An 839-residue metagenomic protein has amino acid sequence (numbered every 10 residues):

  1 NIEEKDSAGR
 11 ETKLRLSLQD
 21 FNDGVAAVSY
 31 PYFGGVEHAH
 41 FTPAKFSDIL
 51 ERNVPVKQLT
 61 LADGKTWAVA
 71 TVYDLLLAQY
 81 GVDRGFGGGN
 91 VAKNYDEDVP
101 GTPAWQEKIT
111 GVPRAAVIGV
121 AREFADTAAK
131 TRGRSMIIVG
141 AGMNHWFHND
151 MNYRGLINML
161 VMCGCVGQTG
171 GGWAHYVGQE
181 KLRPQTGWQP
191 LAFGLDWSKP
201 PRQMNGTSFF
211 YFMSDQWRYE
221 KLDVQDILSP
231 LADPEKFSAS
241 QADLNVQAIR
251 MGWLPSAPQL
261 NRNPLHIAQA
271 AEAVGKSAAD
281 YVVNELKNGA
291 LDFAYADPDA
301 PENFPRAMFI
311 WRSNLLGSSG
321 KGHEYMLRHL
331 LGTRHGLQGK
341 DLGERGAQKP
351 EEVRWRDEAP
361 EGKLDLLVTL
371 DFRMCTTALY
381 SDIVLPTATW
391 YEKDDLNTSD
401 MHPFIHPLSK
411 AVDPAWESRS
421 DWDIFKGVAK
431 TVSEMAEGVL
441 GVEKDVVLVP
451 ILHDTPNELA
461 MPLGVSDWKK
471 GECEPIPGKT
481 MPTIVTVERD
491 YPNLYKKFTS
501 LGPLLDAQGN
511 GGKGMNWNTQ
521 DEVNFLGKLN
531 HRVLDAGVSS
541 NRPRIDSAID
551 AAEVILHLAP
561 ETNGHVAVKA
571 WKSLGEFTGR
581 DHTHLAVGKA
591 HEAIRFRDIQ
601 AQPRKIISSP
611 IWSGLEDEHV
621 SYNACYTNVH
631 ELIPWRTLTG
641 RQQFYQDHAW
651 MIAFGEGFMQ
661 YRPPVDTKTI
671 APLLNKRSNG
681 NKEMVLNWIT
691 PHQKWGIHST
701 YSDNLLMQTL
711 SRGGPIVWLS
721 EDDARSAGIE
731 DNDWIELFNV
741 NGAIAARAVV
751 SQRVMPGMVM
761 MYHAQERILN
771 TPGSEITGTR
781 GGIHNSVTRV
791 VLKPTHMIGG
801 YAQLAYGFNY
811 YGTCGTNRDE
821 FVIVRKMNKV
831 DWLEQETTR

Functional and structural regions predicted by a protein language model:
N1-T131: Long, well-ordered, tryptophan-enriched scaffold segments
T66-Q79, R84, V161-Y380, I484-A727: Extended redox/cofactor-interaction regions of prokaryotic respiratory oxidoreductases
W105-I109, V139-W146, G178-E180, N314-L315 (+1 more regions): Conserved short loop/turn motifs at secondary-structure junctions
E123-F124, G140-G142, G172-R183, V442-N457 (+1 more regions): A glycine-rich phosphate-binding loop feature that marks nucleotide/adenosyl-phosphate handling sites
T131-M136, G167-A174, K340-D341, G438-D445: Flexible, glycine/charged-enriched surface loops at secondary-structure junctions
K276, D423-T486, A507, D550 (+7 more regions): Long, contiguous, secondary-structure-rich segments that constitute the structural scaffold of globular domains
V353, L364-L366, F372-R373, A411-S433 (+1 more regions): Phosphate/diphosphate-binding loops
T376-L408: Flexible glycine/proline-rich, aromatic-decorated loop/lid segments
